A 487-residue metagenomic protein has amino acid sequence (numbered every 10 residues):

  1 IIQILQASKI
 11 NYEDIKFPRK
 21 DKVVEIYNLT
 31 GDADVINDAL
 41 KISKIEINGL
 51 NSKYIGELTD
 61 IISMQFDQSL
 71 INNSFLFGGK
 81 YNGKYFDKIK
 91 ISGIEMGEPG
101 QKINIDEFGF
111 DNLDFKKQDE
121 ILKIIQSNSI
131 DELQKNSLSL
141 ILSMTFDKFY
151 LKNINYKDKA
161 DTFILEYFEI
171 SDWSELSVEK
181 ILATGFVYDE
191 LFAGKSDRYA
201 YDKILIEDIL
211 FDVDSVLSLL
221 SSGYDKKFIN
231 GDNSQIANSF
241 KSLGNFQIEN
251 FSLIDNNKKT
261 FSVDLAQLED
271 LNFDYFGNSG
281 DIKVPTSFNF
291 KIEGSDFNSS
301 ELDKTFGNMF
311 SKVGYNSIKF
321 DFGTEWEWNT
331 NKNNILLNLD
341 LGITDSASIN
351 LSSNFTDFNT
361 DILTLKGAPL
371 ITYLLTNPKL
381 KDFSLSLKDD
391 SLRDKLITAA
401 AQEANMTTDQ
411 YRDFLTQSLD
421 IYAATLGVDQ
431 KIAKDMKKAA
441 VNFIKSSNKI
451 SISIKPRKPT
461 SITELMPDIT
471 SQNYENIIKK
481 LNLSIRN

Functional and structural regions predicted by a protein language model:
I1-N487: Glycine-rich, small/hydroxylated-residue low-complexity segments
